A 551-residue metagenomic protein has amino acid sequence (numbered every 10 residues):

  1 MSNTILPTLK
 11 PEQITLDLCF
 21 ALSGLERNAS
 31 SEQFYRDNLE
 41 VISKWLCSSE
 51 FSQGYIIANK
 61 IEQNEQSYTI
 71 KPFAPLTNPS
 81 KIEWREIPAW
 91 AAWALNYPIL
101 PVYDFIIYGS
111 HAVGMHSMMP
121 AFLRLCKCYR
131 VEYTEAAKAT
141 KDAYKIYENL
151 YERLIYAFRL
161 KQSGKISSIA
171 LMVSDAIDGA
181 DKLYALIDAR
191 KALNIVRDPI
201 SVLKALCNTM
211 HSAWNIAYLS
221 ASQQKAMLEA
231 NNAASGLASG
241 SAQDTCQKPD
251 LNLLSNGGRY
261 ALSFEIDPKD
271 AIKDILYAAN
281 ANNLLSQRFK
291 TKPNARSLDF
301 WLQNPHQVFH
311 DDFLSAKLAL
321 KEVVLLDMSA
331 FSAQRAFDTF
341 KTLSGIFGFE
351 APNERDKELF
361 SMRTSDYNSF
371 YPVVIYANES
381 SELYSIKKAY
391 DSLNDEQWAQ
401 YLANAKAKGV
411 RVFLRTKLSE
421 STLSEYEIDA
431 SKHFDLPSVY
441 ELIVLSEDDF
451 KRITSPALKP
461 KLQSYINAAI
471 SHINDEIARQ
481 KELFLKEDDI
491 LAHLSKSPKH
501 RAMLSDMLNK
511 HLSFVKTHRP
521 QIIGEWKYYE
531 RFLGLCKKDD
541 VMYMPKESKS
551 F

Functional and structural regions predicted by a protein language model:
S2-Q53: Extended, charged/polar low-complexity intrinsically disordered regions
P7-P11, N28, Y35, T140-E148 (+24 more regions): Intrinsic-disorder-associated interaction segments
Q13, R27, D37, S48 (+5 more regions): PAPS-dependent sulfotransferase catalytic domain
F34-Y35, K44, S48-P72, S80-E83 (+1 more regions): C-terminal non-catalytic accessory extensions
S117-A121, L125, D312, T342 (+4 more regions): Amphipathic alpha-helical segments that form well-ordered structural scaffolds and often line/cohere around active
K127, G348-P352, N509: Residue-level recognition of short, structured coil/turn motifs that connect secondary structure elements
G179-Y401, A405-K406, V412-L414: PAPS-dependent sulfotransferase catalytic domain
D356-S495, A502: PAPS-dependent sulfotransferase catalytic core
